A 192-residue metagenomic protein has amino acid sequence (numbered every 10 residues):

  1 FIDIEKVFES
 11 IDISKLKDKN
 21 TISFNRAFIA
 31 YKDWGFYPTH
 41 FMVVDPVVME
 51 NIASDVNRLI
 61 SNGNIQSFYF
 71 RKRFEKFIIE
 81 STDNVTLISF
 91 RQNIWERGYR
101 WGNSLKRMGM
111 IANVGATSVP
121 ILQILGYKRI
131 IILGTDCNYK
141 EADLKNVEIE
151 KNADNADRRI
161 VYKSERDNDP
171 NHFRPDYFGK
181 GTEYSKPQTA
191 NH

Functional and structural regions predicted by a protein language model:
F1-H192: Metal-ion/cofactor- or nucleotide/acyl-coenzyme-handling active-site neighborhoods
